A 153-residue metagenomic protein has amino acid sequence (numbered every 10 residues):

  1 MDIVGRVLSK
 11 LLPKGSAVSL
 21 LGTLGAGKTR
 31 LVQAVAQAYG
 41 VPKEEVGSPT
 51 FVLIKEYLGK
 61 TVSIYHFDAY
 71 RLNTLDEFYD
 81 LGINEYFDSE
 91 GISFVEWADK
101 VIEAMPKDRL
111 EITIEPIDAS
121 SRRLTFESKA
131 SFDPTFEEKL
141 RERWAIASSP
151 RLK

Functional and structural regions predicted by a protein language model:
D2-L11: Pre-Walker A adenine-sensing motif
A17-S19: Short hydrophobic/aromatic beta-strand immediately N-terminal to the Walker A/P-loop
L21-T23: P-loop (Walker A) phosphate-binding loop of NTP-binding proteins
K28: Conserved lysine of the Walker
V41-Y57: Short beta-strand-centered segment that lines the nucleotide-binding/catalytic pocket of NTP-utilizing
I64-N73: Switch II (G3) loop of P-loop NTPases
D76, N84-K153: Short phosphate-coordinating micro-motif centered on Lys-Gly-acidic
